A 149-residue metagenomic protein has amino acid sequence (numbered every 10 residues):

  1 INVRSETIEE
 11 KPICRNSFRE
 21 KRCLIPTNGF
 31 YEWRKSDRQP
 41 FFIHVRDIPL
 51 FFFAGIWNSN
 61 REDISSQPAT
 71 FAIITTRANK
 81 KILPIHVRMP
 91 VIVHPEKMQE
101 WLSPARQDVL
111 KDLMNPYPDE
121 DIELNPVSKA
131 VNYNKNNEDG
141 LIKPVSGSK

Functional and structural regions predicted by a protein language model:
I1-K149: A structured binding-face within diverse protein domains that lines the active/interaction site
